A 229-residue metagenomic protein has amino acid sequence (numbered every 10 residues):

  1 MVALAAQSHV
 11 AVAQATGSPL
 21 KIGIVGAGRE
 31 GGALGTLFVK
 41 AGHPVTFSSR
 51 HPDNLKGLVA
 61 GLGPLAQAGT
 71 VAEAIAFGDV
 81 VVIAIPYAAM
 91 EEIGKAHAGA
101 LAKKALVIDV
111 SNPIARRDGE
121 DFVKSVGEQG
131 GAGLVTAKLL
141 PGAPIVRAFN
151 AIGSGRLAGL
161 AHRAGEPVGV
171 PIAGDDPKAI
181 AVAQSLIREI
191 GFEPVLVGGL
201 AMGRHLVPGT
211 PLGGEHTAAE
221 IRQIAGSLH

Functional and structural regions predicted by a protein language model:
V2-G57: NAD(P)+-binding Rossmann beta1-loop-alpha1 motif at the extreme N-terminus of oxidoreductases
K56, K95, L134-A137: Active-site phosphate/pyrophosphate- and oxyanion-stabilizing loops and adjacent acidic/basic residues in soluble
G63-E120: Rossmann-like NAD(P)-binding element
A68, P144-A148, V195-G199: General beta-strand structural signal in soluble alpha/beta enzymes
K103-L106, V110-H162: Rossmann-fold NAD(P)-binding glycine/threonine-rich loop
P167-H229: Active-site-lining helix/loop region of Rossmann-like oxidoreductase modules
